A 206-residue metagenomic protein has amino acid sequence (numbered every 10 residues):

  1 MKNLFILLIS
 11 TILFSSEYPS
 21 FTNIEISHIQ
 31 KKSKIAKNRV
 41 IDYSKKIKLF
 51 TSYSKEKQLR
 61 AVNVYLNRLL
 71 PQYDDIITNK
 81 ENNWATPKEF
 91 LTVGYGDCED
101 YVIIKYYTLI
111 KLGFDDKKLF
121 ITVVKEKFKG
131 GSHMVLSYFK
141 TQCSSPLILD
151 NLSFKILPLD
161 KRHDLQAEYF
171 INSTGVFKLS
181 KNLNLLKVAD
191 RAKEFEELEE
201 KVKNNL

Functional and structural regions predicted by a protein language model:
M1-K2, F139: Generic cytosolic/nucleocytoplasmic N-terminal low-complexity/intrinsically disordered segments
N3-L13: Sec-dependent N-terminal signal peptides
S15-L206: A structural boundary/capping signal
